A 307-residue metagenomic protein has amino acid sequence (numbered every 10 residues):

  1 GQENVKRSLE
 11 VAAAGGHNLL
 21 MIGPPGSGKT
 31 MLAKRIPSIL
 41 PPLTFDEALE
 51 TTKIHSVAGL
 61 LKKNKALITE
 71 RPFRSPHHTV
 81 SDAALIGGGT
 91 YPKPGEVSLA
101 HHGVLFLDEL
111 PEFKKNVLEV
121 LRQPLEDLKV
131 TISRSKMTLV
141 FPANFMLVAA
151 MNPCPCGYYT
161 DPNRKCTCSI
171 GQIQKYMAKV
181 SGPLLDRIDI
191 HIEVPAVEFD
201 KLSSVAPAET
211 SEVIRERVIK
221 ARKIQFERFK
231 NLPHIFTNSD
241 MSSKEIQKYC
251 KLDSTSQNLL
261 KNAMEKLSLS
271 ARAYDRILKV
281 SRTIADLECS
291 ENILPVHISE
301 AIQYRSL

Functional and structural regions predicted by a protein language model:
G1-P25, A48, T52-H55, S281: Pre-Walker A (pre-P-loop) alpha-helix and adjacent loop at the N terminus of AAA/AAA+ ATPase modules, a conserved
E3-V5, G15-H17, S27-K29, T79 (+3 more regions): Short flexible coil/turn linkers enriched for glycine and charged/polar residues that connect secondary-structure
E10, L67-P72, D82-L105, T138: Conserved alpha-helical scaffold flanking the Walker A/P-loop in AAA+ ATPase domains
L20-K62: Walker A/P-loop
G23, G87, E109: The Walker A (P-loop) glycine that initiates the GxxxxGKT/S ATP-binding motif of P-loop NTPases
E47-S81, G88-G89, P195, F236-E245 (+1 more regions): Conserved inter-motif catalytic segment of the P-loop NTP-binding fold
Y91-P92, K115-L307: Basic, amphipathic alpha-helical bundle interface domains used for macromolecular binding and assembly
H102, D108-L110, V120: Walker B catalytic acidic pair
